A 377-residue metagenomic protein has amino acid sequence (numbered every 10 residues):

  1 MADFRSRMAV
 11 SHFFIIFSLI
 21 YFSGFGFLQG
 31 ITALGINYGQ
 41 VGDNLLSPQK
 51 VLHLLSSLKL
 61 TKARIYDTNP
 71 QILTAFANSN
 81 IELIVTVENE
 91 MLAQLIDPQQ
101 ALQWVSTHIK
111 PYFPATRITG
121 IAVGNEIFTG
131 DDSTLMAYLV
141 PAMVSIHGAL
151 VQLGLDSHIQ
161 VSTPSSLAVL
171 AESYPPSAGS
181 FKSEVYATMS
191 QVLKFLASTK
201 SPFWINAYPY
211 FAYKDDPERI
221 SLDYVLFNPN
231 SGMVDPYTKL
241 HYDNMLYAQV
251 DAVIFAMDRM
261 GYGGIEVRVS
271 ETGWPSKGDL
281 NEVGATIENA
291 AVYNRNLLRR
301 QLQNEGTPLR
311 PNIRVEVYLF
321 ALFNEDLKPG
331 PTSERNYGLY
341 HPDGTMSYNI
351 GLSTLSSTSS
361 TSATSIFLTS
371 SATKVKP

Functional and structural regions predicted by a protein language model:
M1-G35, S357-P377: Terminal membrane/secretory targeting segments in land-plant proteins
D3-F4, L52, M143-G148, S157-T163 (+2 more regions): Substrate-binding and catalytic surfaces of secreted/luminal carbohydrate-active proteins
A33-L46, Q94-L95, G179-K182: Active-site mouth loops of central-metabolism enzymes
L34-Y38, T61-I65, I81-V87, T119-V123 (+4 more regions): Hydrophobic faces of well-ordered beta-strands that scaffold small-molecule active sites in alpha/beta enzyme cores
G39-L55, Q99-P111, Y186-S190: Short, acidic/polar
V41-D43, T68-I72, N89-L92, N125-G130 (+4 more regions): Solvent-exposed loop/turn segments at secondary-structure junctions within structured extracellular/periplasmic domains
Q49-Q71, E82: Catalytic domains of carbohydrate-active enzymes, especially glycoside hydrolases
L73-E184, V269: Substrate-binding cleft of extracellular glycoside hydrolase catalytic domains
